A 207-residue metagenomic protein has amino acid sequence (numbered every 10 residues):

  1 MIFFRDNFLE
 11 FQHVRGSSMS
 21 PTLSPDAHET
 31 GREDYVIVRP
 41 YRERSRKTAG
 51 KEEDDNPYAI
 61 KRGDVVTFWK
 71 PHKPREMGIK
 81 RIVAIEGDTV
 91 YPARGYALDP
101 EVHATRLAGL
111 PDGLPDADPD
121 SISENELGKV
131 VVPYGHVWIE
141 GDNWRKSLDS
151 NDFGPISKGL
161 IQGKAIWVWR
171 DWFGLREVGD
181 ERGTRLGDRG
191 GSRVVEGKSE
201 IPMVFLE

Functional and structural regions predicted by a protein language model:
F3, L9-E207: Soluble "head" domains of membrane/secretory-pathway proteins
